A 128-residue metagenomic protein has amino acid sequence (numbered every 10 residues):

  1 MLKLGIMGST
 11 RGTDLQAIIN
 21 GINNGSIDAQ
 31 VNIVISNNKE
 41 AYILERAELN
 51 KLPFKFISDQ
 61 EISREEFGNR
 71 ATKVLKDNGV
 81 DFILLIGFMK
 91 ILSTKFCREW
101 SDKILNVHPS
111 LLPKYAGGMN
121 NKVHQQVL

Functional and structural regions predicted by a protein language model:
M1-L128: One-carbon transfer enzymes
